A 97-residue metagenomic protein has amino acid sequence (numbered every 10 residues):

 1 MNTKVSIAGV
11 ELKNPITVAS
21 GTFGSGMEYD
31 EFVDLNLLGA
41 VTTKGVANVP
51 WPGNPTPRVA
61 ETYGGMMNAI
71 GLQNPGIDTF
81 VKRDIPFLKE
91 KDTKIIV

Functional and structural regions predicted by a protein language model:
M1-K94: N-terminal capping/small domains of soluble enzymes
